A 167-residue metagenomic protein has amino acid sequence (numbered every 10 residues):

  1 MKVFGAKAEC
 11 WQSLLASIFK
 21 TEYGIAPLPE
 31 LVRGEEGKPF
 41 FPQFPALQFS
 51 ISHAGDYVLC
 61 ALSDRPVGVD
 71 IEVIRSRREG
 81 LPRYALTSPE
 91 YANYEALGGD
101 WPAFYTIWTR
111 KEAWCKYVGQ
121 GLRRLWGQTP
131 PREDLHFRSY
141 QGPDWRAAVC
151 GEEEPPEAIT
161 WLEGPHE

Functional and structural regions predicted by a protein language model:
M1-E167: Core catalytic alpha/beta fold that binds nucleotide/phospho-ligands
